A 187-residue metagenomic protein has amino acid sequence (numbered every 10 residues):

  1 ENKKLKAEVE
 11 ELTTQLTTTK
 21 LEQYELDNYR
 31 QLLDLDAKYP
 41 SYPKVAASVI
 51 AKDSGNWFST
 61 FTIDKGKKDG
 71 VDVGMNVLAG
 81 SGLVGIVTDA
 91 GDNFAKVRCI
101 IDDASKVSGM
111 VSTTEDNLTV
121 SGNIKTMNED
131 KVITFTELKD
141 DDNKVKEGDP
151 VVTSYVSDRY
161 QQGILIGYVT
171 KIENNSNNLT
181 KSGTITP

Functional and structural regions predicted by a protein language model:
E1, T18-L21, N28-P187: A secondary-structure micro-motif
E1-A7: N-terminal membrane-targeting segments
E8, Q15-T18, E25: Charged, solvent-exposed faces of alpha-helical coiled-coils
